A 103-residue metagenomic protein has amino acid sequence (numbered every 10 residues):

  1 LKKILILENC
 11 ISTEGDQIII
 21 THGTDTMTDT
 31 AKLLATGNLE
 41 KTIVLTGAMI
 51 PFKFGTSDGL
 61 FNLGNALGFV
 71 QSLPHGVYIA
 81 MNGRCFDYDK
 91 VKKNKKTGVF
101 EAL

Functional and structural regions predicted by a protein language model:
L1-L103: Active-site histidine-anchored catalytic micro-motif
